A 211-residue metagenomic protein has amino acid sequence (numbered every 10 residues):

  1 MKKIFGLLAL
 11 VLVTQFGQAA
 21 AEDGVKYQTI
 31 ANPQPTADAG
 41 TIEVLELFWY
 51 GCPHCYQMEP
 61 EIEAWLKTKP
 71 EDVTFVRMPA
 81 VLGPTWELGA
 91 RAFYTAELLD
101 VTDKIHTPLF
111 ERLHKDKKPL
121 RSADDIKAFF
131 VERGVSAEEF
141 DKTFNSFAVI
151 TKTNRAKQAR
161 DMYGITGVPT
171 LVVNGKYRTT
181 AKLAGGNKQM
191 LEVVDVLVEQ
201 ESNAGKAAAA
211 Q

Functional and structural regions predicted by a protein language model:
K2-P84, K157, V196-Q211: Extracytoplasmic thiol/disulfide redox context detector
I4-F5, E132-Q211: C-terminal cap of thioredoxin/glutaredoxin-like
I42, P53-Y56, G83-E87, L99-D103 (+3 more regions): Soluble non-cytosolic domains of exported or imported proteins
G51, I62, L66-K69, A96-D100 (+7 more regions): Sec/Tat-exported extracytoplasmic proteins
E59-L66, G89-F93, H106, A123 (+5 more regions): Extracytoplasmic/secreted envelope proteins and their assembly/folding machinery, especially bacterial periplasmic
P70-L99, D103-V131: Structural microenvironment flanking redox-active thiols in thiol-disulfide oxidoreductases
